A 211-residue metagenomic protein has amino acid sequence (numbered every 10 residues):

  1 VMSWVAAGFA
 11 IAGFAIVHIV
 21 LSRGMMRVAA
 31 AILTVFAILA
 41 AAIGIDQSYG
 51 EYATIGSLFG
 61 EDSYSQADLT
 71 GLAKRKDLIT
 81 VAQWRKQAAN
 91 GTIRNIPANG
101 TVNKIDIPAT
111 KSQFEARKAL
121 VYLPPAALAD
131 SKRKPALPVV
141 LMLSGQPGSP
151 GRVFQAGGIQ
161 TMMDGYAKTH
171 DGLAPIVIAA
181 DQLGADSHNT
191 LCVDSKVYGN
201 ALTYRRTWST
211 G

Functional and structural regions predicted by a protein language model:
V1-G211: Non-catalytic cap/lid and distal C-terminal segments of serine-dependent acyl enzymes
